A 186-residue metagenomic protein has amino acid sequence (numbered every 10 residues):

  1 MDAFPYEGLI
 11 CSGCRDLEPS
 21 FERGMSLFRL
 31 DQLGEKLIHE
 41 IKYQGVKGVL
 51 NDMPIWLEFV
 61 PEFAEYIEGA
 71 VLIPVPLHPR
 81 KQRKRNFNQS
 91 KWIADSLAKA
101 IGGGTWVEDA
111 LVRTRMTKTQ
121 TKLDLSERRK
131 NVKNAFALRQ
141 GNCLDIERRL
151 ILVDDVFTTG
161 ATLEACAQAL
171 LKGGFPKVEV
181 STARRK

Functional and structural regions predicted by a protein language model:
M1-K186: Glycine-rich phosphate/pyrophosphate-handling loop used in enzymes and phosphotransfer proteins
